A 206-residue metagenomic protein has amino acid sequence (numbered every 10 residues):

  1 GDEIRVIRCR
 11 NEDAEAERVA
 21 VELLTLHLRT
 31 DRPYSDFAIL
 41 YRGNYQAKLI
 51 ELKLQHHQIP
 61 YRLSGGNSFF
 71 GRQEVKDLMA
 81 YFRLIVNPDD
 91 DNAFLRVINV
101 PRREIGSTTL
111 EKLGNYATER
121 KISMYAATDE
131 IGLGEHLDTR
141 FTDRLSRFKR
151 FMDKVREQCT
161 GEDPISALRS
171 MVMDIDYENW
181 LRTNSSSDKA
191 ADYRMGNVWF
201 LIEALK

Functional and structural regions predicted by a protein language model:
G1-P60, R83-N87, T142, C159-G161: Helicase P-loop NTPase motor core
D2-R5, H56-I59, N67-P101: Conserved short internal alpha-helix adjacent to the catalytic or cofactor-binding core of large enzyme scaffolds
A20, E111-A117: C-terminal helical "lid" of AAA+/P-loop NTPase domains
P101, I131-K206: Accessory C-terminal helicase-associated subdomains
T128: Conserved phosphoryl-transfer catalytic core
